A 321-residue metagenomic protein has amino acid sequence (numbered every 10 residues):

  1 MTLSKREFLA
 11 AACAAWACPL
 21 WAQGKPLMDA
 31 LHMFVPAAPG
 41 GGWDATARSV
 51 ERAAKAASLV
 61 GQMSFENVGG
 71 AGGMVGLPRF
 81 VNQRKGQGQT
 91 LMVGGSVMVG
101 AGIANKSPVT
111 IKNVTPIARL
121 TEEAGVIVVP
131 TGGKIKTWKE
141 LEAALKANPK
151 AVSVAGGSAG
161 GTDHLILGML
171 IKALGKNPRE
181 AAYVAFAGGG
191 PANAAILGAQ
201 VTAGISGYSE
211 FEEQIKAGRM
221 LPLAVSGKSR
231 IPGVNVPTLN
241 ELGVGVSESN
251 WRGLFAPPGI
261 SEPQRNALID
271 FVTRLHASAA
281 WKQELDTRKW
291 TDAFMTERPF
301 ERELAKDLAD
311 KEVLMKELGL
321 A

Functional and structural regions predicted by a protein language model:
E7-Q23: N-terminal export signals
L20-M33, G61, R84-Q89, E142-V152 (+3 more regions): Immediate post-signal peptide segment of exported/extracytoplasmic ligand-binding proteins
A22-K112, G175-T202, F294, L320: N-terminal (or domain-start) structured segment
M28, P263-A321: An extracytoplasmic/periplasmic, membrane-proximal ligand-sensing/linker region
N82-Q89, I103-P191, L239, W251-E284: Hinge/capping helix and adjacent helix->loop/strand transition within the periplasmic-binding protein
S96-K106, G168-G175, T202-V236: A ligand-binding cleft/hinge motif common to bilobed small-molecule-binding domains
K112-L120, E180-V184, E212-S247: Short beta-strand->loop
